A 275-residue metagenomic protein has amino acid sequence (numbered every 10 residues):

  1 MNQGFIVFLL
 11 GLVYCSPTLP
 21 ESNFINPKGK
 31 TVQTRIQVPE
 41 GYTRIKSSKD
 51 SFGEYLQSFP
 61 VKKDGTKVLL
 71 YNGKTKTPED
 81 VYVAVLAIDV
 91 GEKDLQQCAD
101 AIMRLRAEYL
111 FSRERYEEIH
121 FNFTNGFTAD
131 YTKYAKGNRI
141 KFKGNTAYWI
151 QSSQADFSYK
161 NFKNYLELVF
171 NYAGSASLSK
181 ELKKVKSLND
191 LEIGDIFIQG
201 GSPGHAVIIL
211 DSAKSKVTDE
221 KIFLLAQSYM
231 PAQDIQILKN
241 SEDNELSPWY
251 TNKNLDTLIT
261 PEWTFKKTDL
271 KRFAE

Functional and structural regions predicted by a protein language model:
M1-Q3, F8-N23: Bacterial Sec-dependent signal peptides at the C-terminal "C-region" and cleavage site
F5-V7, Q199, S215: Generic marker of residues within folded, mature protein domains
T18-D89, K93-Q96: Cationic-aromatic interfacial patches
G53-P60, Y109-L110, L166-V169, L225 (+2 more regions): Generic hydrophobic, helix-prone segments enriched in Leu/Val/Ile
K76-E192, I198-A206, D211, T218-M230: Acidic/His-rich structured neighborhood in mature extracellular/periplasmic domains
K221-E275: Low-complexity, Gly/Ser/Thr/Pro-rich intrinsically disordered linker/tail segments
